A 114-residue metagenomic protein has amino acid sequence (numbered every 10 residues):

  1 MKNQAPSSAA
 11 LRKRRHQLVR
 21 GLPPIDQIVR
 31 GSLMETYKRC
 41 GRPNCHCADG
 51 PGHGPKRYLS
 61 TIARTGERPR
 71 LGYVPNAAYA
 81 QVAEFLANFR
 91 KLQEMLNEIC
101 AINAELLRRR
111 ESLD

Functional and structural regions predicted by a protein language model:
M1-D114: A positively charged, amphipathic N-terminal helix/segment that binds anionic biomolecules
